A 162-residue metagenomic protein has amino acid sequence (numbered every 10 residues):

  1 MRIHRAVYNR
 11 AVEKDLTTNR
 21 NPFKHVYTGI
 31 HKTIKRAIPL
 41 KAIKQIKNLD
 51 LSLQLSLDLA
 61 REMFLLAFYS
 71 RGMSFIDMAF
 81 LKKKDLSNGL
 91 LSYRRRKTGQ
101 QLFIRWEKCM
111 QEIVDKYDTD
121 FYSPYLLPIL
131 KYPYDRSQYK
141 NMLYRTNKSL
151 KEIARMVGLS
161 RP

Functional and structural regions predicted by a protein language model:
M1-N9, L55, S137-R145, S160-P162: N-terminal core-binding DNA-recognition domain of tyrosine site-specific recombinases/integrases
M1-P22, M73, K151: N-terminal DNA-binding recognition helix of tyrosine site-specific recombinases/integrases
E13-D50, K131-Q138: Flexible interdomain linker/hinge and immediately adjacent N-terminus of the catalytic tyrosine-recombinase domain
H25, F80-K116: Conserved tyrosine-mediated DNA breakage-rejoining catalytic core shared by Y-recombinases
H31-K32, I113-S149: Major-groove DNA-contacting interfaces characterized by cationic-aromatic clusters
A37, L51-L65: Conserved catalytic core of the tyrosine transesterase superfamily
N48-L55, N147-P162: Short, basic (Lys/Arg/His-rich) helix/loop patches that form interaction surfaces in the mid-to-C-terminal regions
M63, I76-A79: Alpha-helix N-cap/helix-start motif at helix boundaries, enriched for small hydrophobics
